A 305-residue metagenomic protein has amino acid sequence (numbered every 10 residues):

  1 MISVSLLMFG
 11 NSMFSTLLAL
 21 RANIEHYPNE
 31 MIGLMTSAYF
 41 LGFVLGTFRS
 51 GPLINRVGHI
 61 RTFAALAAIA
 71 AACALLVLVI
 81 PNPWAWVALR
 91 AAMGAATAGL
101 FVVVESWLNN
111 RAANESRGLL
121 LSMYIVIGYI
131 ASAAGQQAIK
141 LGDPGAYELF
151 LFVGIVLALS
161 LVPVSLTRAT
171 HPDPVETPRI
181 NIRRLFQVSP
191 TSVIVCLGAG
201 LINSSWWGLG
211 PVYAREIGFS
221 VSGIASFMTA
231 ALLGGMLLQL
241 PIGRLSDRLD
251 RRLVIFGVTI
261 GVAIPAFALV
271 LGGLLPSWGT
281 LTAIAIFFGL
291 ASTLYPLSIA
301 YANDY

Functional and structural regions predicted by a protein language model:
M1-F40, S189-C196, N203-Y213, I217 (+1 more regions): Helix-loop boundary and gating motifs at the non-cytosolic
L18, G99-A112, S292-Y305: Intracellular juxtamembrane helix-capping segments at the cytosolic ends of symmetry-related transmembrane helices
G46-H59, I139, D143, L238-D250: Helix-to-loop junctions at the C-terminal end of transmembrane segments in multipass secondary transporters
R61-L75, G154, L253-A268: Structural signature of the two symmetry-related core transmembrane helices
W84-R90, S192, P276-I284: Short hydrophobic/alpha-helical segments at membrane-entry points of transmembrane helices in Major Facilitator
A91-V126: Cytoplasmic helix-loop-helix junction between adjacent transmembrane helices in 12-TM secondary transporters
I139-K140, G154-P174: C-terminal membrane-cytosol helix-exit motif in multi-pass small-molecule transporters
R252-P296: C-terminal transmembrane helical hairpin of 12-TM major facilitator-type secondary transporters
